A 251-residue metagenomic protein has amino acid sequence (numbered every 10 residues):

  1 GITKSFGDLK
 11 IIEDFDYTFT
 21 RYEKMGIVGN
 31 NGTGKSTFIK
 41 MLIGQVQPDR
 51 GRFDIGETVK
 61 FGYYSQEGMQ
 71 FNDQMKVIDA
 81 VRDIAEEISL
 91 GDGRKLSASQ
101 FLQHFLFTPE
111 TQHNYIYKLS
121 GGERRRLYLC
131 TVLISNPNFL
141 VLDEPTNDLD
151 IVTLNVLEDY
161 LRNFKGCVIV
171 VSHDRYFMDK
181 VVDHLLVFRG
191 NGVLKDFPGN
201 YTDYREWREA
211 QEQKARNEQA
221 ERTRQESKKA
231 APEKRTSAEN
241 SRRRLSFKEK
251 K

Functional and structural regions predicted by a protein language model:
G1-K251: ABC ATP-binding cassette signature C-motif
